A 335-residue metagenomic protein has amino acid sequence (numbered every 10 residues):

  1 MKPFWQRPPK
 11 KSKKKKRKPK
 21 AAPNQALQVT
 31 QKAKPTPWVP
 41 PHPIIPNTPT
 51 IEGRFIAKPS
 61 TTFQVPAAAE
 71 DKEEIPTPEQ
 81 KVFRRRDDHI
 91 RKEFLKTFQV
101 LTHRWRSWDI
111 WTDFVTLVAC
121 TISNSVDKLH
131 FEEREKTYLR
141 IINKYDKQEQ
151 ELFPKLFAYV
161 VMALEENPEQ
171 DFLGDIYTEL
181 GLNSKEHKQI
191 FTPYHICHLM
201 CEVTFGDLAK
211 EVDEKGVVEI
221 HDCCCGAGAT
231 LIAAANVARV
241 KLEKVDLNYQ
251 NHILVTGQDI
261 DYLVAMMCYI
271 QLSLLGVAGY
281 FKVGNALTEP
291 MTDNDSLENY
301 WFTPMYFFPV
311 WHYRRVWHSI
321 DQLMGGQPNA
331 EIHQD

Functional and structural regions predicted by a protein language model:
M1, K34, L101-S107, L297 (+2 more regions): Acidic, low-complexity intrinsically disordered regions
K2, Q28-V29, P35-F98: Non-catalytic accessory regions outside enzyme or core folds
K2-A33: Short Lys/Arg-rich cationic patches that frequently serve as NLS/NoLS or arginine-rich RNA/DNA-binding motifs
R7, P40, S107-D113, T303 (+1 more regions): Intrinsic disorder/low-complexity segments enriched in polar/charged and small flexible residues
P59, P66, I75-C224, G228-K244: Class I S-adenosyl-L-methionine
Y194-F302: Conserved S-adenosyl-L-methionine
D293-D335: SAM/dcSAM-binding transferase cores
